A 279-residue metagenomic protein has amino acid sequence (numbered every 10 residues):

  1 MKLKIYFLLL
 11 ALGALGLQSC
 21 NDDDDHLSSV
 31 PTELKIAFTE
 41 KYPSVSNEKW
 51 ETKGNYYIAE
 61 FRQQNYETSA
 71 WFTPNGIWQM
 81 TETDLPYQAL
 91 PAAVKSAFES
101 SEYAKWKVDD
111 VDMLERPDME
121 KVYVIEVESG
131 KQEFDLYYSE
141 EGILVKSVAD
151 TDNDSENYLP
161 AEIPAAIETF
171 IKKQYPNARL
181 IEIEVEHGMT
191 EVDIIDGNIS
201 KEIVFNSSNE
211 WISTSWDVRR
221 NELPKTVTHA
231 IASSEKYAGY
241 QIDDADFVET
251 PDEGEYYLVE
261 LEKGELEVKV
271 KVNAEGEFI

Functional and structural regions predicted by a protein language model:
I5-A14: Sec-dependent N-terminal signal peptides
G16-S19: C-terminal motif of bacterial Sec signal peptides marking the signal peptidase cleavage site
N21, Q88, K107, S147-Y158 (+4 more regions): General marker for long, soluble alpha-helical cores
D23-Q88, A92-S96, S101, R116 (+3 more regions): Acidic/polar, low-complexity intrinsically disordered N-terminal segments immediately downstream of a Sec signal
S46-S69, D112-E133, R179-E202, D246-V270 (+1 more regions): Exposed beta-strand-loop-beta-strand "reactive/processing" segments of non-cytosolic proteins
T68-M80, E133-T151, K201-S213, L266-I279: A short, surface-exposed beta-strand/turn
I77-W106, N209-A238: Long, charged/polar, surface-exposed segments that mediate recognition or autoinhibition
K95-K105, D109, M113-R116, S129 (+4 more regions): Flexible "stalk/tail and boundary" regions
